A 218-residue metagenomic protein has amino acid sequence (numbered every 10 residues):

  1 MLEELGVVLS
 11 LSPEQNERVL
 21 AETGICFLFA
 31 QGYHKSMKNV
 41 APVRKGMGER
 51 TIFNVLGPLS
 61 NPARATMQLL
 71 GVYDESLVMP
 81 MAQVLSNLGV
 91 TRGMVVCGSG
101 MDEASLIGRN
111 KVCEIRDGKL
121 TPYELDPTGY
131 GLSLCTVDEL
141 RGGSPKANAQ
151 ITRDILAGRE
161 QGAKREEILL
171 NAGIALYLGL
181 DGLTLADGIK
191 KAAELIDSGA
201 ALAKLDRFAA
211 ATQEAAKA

Functional and structural regions predicted by a protein language model:
E3-S10, Q15-A218: Glycine-rich anion-binding loops and their surrounding alpha/beta cores
